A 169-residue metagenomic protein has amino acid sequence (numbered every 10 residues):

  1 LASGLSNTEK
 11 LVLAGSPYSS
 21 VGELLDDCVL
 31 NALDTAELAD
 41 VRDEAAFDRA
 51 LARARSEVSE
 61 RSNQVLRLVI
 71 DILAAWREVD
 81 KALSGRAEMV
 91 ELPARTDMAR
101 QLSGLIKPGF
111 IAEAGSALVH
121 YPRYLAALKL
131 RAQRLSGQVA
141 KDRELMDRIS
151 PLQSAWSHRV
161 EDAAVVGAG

Functional and structural regions predicted by a protein language model:
L1-G169: Extended, well-ordered protein cores
